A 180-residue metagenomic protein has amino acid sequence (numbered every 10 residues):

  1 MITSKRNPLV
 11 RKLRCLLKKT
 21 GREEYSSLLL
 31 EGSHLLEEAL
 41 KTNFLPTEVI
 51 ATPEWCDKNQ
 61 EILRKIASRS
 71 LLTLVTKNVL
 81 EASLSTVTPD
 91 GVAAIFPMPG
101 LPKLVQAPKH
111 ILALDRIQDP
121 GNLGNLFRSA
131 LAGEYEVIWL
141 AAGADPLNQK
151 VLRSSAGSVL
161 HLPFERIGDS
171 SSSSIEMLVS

Functional and structural regions predicted by a protein language model:
M1-K58, G143-A144: Boundary-proximal intrinsically disordered activation/regulatory segments immediately upstream of a helical core
E24-S27, L45-E48, R69-L71, E136-I138 (+1 more regions): Short active-site oxyanion
L29, I50, A93-I95, I111-A113 (+1 more regions): Structural motif
L30, L74-K77, R166-G168: Short loop/edge segments at beta-strand edges and connector loops that shape dinucleotide/nucleotide cofactor-binding
D57, K77-S83, D169-L178: A short acidic, often aromatic-flanked loop/helix-cap motif at beta-alpha or helix-coil junctions that lines enzyme
I62-A67, S154-S158: Short, conserved catalytic or adaptor-binding loops enriched in Gly and charged residues
R64, S68-P97: Glycine/small-residue-rich loop that forms an oxyanion/phosphate-binding "nest" at active or ligand-binding sites
P99-G100, L104-S180: RNA substrate-binding interface of SAM-dependent RNA methyltransferases
